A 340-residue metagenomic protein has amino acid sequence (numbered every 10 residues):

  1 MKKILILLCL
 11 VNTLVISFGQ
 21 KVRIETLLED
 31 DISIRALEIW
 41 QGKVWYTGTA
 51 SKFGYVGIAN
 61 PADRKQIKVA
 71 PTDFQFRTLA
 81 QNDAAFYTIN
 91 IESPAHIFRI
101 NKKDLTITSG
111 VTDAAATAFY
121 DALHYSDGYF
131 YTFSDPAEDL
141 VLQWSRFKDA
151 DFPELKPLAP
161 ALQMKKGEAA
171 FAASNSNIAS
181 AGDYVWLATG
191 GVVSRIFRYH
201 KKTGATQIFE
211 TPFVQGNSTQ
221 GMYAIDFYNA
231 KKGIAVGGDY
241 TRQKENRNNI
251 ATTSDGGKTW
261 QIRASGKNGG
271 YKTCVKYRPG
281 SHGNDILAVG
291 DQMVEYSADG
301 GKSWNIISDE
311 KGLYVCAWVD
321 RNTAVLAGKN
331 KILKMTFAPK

Functional and structural regions predicted by a protein language model:
M1-I24: Bacterial Sec-dependent N-terminal signal peptides
T26-S51: Beta-strand-rich domains and repeat architectures in extracellular enzymes and scaffolds, especially beta-propellers
K52-F53, S93-A95, P136-L140, V192-S194 (+2 more regions): Short glycine/acidic-enriched loop and turn motifs that connect beta-strands
V56-G57, I100, S145-D149, Y199-H200 (+3 more regions): Conserved Ser/Thr-centered positions that define the repeating blades of beta-propeller domains
D63-F98, L105-Y120: Blade-loop segments of beta-propeller domains
E154-A169, E210-G216: Surface-exposed loop and turn segments in beta-propeller and other repeat-based domains that flank or scaffold
A264-T273, W304-D320: Conserved blade-ending motifs and adjacent loop-strand segments that build the rim/top face of beta-propeller domains
W318-K340: Blade-level signature of beta-propeller repeat domains, shared across WD40, Kelch, NHL, RCC1 and BNR/Asp-box propellers
